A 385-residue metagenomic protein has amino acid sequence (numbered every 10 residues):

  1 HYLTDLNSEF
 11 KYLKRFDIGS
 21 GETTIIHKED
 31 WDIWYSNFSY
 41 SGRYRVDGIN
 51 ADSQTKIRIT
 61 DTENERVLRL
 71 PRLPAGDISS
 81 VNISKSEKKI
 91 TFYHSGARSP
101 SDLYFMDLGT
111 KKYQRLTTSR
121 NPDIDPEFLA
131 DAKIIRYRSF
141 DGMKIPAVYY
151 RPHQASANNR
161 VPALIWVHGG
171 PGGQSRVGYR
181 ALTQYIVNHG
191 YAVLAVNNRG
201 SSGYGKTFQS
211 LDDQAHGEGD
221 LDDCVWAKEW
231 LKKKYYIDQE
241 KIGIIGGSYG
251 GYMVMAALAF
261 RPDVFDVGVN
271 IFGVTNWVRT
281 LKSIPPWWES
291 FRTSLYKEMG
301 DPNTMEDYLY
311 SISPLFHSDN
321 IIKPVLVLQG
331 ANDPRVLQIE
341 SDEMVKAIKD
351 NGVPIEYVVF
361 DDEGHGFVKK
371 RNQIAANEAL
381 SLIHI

Functional and structural regions predicted by a protein language model:
H1-T4, E9-L13, E22-G48, A75-Y93 (+3 more regions): Conserved beta-propeller blade repeats
L3, Y93, Y150, W166-V167 (+2 more regions): Short hydrophobic segments within beta-strands
D5-I25, A51-R69, S95-R115: Beta-propeller blade-edge and WD-like acidic-aromatic loop motif
S8-K11, I33-Y35, Q54-T55, I78 (+12 more regions): Flexible loop/turn segments at secondary-structure boundaries
T110, T118-E240, G247-S248, T275 (+1 more regions): Cap/lid segment of the alpha/beta-hydrolase catalytic domain
K112, A192, P354-E356: Conserved beta-strand segments of alpha/beta enzyme cores
N198-L382: Active-site-proximal cap/loop segments of hydrolase catalytic domains
